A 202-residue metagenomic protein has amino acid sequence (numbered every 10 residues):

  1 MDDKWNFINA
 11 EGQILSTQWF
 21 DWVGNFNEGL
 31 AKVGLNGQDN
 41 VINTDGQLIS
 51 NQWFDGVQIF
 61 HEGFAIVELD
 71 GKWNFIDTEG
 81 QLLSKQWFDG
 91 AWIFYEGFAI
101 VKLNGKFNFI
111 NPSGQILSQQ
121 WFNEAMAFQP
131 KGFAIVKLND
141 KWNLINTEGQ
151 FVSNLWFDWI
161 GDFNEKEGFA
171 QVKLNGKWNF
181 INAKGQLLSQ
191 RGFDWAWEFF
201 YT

Functional and structural regions predicted by a protein language model:
M1-T202: Residue-level detector of conserved, function-critical positions
